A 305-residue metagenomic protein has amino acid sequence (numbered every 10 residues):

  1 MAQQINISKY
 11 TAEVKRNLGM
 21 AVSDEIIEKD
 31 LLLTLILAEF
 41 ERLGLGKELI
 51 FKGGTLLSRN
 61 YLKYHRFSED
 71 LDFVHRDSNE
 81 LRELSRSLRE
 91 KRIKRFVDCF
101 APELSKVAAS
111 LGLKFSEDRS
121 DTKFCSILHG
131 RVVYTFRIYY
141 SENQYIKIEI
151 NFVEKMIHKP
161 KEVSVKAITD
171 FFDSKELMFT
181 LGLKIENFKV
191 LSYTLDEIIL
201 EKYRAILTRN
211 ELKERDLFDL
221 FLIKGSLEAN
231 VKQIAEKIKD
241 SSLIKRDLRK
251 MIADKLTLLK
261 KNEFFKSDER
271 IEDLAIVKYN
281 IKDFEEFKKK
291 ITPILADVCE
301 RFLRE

Functional and structural regions predicted by a protein language model:
M1-L49, R59-H65, H75-E305: Structured mid-to-C-terminal alpha-helical surface segments
F51-T55: Glycine-rich beta-strand-to-loop/alpha-helix junction loops that act as flexible
